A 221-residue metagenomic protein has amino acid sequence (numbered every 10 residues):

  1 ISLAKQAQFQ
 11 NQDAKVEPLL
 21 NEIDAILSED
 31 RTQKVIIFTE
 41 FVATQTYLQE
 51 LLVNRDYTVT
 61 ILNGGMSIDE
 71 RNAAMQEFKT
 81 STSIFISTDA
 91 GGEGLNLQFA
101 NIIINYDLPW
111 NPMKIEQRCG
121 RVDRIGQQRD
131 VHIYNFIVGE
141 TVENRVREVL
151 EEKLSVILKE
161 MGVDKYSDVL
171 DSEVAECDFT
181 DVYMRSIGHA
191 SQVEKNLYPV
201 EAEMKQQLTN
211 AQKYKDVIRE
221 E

Functional and structural regions predicted by a protein language model:
I1-S83: Conserved Helicase C-terminal RecA-like lobe
E17, T46, E50, N72 (+3 more regions): Alpha-helical elements of the RecA-like P-loop NTPase motor core of helicases
V42-T44, M66-I68, G91-E93, P109-P112 (+2 more regions): Conserved nucleotide-binding/hydrolysis micro-motifs of P-loop NTPases
N63-G65, K79, I84-T88, I102 (+2 more regions): ABC ATP-binding cassette signature C-motif
I86, L95-L108, V131-N135: A short beta-strand element within the Helicase C-terminal
N111-I133, L150: Conserved SF2 helicase motif VI
R129-E221: C-terminal accessory region of SF2 helicases/translocases
